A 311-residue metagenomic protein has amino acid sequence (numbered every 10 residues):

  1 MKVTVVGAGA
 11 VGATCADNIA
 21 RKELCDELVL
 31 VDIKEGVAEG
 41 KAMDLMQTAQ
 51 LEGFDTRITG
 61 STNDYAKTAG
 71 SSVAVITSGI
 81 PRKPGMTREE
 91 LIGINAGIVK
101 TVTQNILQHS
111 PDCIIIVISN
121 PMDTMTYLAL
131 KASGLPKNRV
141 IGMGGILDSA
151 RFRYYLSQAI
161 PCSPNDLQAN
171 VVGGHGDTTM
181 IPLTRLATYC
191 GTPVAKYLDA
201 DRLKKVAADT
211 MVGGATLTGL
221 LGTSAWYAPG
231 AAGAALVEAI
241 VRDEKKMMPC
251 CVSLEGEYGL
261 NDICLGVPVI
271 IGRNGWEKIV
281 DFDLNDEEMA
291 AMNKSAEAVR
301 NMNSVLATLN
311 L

Functional and structural regions predicted by a protein language model:
M1-V3: Extreme N-terminal starter segment of soluble prokaryotic enzymes
A8-G9: Glycine-rich Rossmann-fold phosphate-binding loop(s) that bind the pyrophosphate of adenine dinucleotide cofactors
G12-A13: N-terminal Rossmann-fold NAD(P) dinucleotide-binding loop
I33-S71, R300-T308: Conserved N-terminal Rossmann-fold NAD(P) cofactor-binding segment
L51-I114: Rossmann-like NAD(P)-binding element
T87-R153: Rossmann-like NAD(P)(H) cofactor-binding subdomain of soluble oxidoreductases
S133-R139, D148-L311: C-terminal substrate-binding/catalytic lobe of Rossmann-fold NAD(P)-dependent dehydrogenases
